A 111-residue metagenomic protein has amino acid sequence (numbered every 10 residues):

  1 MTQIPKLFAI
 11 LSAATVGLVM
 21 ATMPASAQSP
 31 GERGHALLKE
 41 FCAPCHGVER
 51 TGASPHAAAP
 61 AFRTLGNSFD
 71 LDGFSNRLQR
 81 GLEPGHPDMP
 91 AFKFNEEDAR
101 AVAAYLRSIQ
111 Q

Functional and structural regions predicted by a protein language model:
M1-S12: Bacterial N-terminal signal peptides that target proteins for export
S12-P24: Hydrophobic core
A21-L37: Electrostatic cytochrome c docking/interface patches
A25-A27, E40, R80, E97 (+1 more regions): Functional cleft and adjacent loop/helix regions within the main domain that mediate ligand binding or catalysis
R33-H35, E49-Q79: Gly/Gly-Pro-rich "capping" loops immediately C-terminal to redox-active cysteine motifs in periplasmic/lumenal
K39-V48, V102: The canonical Cys-X-X-Cys-His
T51, I109-Q111: Inter-heme linker and motif-flanking segments adjacent to c-type heme-binding CXXCH motifs in c-type cytochromes
H56-T64, R77-I109: Axial heme c-ligation environment in periplasmic c-type cytochrome domains
